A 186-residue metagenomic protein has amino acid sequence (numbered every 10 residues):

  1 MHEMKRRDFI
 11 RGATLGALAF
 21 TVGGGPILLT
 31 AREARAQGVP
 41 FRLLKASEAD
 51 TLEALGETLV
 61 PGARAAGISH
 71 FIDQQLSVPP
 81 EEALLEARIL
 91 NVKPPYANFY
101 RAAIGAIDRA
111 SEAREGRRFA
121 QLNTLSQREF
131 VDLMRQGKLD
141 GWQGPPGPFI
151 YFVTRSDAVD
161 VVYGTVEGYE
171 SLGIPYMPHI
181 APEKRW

Functional and structural regions predicted by a protein language model:
M1-L18: N-terminal secretory signal peptides and thylakoid transit peptides that target proteins across membranes
E3-K5, T21-T58: C-terminal segment of N-terminal export signals and the immediately downstream linker at the start of the mature
K5, G12, E115, F130 (+2 more regions): Short, hydrophobic/aromatic alpha-helical segments in well-folded domains
A17, T21-E33, L59, A63 (+4 more regions): A generic secondary-structure signal for well-formed alpha-helical elements
G38-F41, A49-L52, G56-Y151: Flexible, low-complexity segments enriched for small/polar residues
R42-K45, V60-P61, A120, Y163-G164 (+1 more regions): Generic, ordered loop/turn and secondary-structure boundary motif
L139-W186: Long, amphipathic alpha-helical surface segments
